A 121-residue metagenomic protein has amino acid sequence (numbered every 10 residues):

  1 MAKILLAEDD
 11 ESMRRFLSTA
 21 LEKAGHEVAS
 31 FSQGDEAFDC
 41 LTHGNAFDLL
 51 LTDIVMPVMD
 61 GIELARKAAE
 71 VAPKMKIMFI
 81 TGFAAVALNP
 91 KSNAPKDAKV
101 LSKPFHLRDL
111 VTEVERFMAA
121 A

Functional and structural regions predicted by a protein language model:
E8: Conserved acidic carboxylate
R15-K23: Charged docking surfaces used in two-component/phosphorelay signaling
S30-L49, E70: Acidic, metal-coordinating helix/loop segments flanking the phosphotransfer/catalytic sites of two-component signaling
D53: Active-site residues of response regulator receiver
M56: Receiver (REC) domain active-site loop signature in two-component systems and cognate sites in sensor histidine kinases
F105-E115: C-terminal output helix
